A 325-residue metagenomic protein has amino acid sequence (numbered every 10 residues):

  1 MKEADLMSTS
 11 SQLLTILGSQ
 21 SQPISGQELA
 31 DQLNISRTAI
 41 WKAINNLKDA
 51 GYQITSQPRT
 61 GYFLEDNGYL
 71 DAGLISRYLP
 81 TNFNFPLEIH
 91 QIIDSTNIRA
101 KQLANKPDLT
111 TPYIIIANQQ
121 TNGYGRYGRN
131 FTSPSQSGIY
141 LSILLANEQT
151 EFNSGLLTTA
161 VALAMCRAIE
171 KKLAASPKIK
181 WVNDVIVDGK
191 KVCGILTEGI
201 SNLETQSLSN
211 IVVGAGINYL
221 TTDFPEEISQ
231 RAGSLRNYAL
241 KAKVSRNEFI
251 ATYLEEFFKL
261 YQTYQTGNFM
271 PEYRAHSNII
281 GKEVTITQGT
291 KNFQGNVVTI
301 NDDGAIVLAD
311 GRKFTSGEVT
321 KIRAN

Functional and structural regions predicted by a protein language model:
K2-A164, E170, C193, V244: N-terminal lobe of the biotin/lipoate ligase/transferase fold
K2-S36, D49, T150-N153, T159-P177 (+1 more regions): Long, positively charged amphipathic alpha-helical accessory segments at protein N-termini or as interdomain linkers
T55-Q57, K180, E198: Solvent-exposed beta-strand sheet faces enriched in polar/charged residues
Q91, I179-W181: Short loop/edge segments at beta-strand edges and connector loops that shape dinucleotide/nucleotide cofactor-binding
I115, W181, I211-V213: Residue-level marker for buried hydrophobic side chains located in beta-strands that build the well-ordered beta-sheet
